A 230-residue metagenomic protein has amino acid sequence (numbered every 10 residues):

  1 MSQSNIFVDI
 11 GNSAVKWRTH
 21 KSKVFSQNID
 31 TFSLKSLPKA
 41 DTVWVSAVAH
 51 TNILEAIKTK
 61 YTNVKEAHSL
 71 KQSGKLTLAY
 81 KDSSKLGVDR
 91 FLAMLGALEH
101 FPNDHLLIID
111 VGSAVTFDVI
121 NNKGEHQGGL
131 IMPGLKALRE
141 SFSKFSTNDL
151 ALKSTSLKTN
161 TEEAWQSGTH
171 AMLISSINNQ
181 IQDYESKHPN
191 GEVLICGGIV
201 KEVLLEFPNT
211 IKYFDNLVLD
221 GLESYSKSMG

Functional and structural regions predicted by a protein language model:
M1-G74: N-terminal glycine/serine-rich phosphate-binding loop of ATP-dependent small-molecule kinases, especially carbohydrate
M1-K23, A97, N103-H126, F142 (+1 more regions): Gly/Thr-rich phosphate-binding beta-strand-loop-beta motif of the actin/hexokinase/Hsp70
S2, K75-L106, L219-G230: Conserved phosphate-binding catalytic cores of ATP/NTP-utilizing and phosphoryl-transfer enzymes
A14, V45-I53, S167, N190-E206: Glycine-rich phosphate-binding loops at beta-strand->alpha-helix junctions
T62-S69, H126-M132, T210-L219: Short hydrophobic/aromatic-enriched beta-strand-loop microsegments
L92-A93, L98, P102, Q127-S167 (+2 more regions): Glycine-rich phosphate-binding loop plus the immediately following alpha-helix
T147, H170, I211-G230: Glycine-rich phosphate-binding/hydrolytic loop that grips phosphoryl groups
T155-E192, I199-E202, T210-I211: Adenine-nucleotide phosphate-binding core of ATP-dependent small-molecule kinases
